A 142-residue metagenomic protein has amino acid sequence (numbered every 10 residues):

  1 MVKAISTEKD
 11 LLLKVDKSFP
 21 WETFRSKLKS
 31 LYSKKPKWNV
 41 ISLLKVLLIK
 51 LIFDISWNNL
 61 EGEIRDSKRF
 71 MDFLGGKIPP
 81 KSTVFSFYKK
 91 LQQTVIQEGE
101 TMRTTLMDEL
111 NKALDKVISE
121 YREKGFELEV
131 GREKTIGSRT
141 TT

Functional and structural regions predicted by a protein language model:
M1: Arg/Lys-rich, low-complexity, intrinsically disordered N-terminal tails that contact nucleic acids
I5, K9-F53: Basic, short loop/linker segments at the boundary and entry of helix-turn-helix/winged-helix-like folds
T7-K14, T23, K27, R69 (+5 more regions): Exposed alpha-helical structural elements
L12, D16, I64, G131-I136: Short amphipathic alpha-helical "interface-anchor" segments enriched in bulky aromatics
P20, D72-G75, G125: Glycine-centered secondary-structure boundary/capping sites
K37-R103: Short, positively charged, Gly/Tyr-enriched micro-motifs that form contact patches at catalytic or ligand/partner
K77-T142: Active-site- or DNA-interface-adjacent structural scaffold in DNA-acting proteins
